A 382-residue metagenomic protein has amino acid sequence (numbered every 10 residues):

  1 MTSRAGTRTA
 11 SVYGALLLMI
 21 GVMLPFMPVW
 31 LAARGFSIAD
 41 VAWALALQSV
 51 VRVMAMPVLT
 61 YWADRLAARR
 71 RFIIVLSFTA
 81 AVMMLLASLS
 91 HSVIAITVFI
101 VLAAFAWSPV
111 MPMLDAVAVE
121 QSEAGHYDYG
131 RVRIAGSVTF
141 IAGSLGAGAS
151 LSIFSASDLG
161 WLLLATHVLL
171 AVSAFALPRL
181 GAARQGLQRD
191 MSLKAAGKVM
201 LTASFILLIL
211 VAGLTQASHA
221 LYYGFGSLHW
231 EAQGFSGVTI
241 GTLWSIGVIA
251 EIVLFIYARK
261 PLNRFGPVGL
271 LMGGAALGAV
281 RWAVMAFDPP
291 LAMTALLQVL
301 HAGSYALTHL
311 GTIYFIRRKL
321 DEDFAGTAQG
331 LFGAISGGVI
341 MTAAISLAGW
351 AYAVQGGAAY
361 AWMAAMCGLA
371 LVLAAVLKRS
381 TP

Functional and structural regions predicted by a protein language model:
M1-S3, L177-A212: Juxtamembrane intracellular "pre-TM" segments in multi-pass secondary transporters
T2-S49, F205-L243: Helix-loop boundary and gating motifs at the non-cytosolic
G14, M83, V93-M111, G213 (+1 more regions): Hydrophobic core of transmembrane alpha-helices in multi-pass small-molecule transporters, especially MFS/SLC-type
M54-A68, L151-S152, V253-P267, Y352: Helix-to-loop junctions at the C-terminal end of transmembrane segments in multipass secondary transporters
R71-L85, L164, G269-V284: Structural signature of the two symmetry-related core transmembrane helices
I100-A135: Cytoplasmic helix-loop-helix junction between adjacent transmembrane helices in 12-TM secondary transporters
L159-A176, A359-V376: Symmetry-related core transmembrane helices of the 12-TM Major Facilitator Superfamily/SLC fold
G326-Q355: A late C-terminal transmembrane helix in Major Facilitator Superfamily
